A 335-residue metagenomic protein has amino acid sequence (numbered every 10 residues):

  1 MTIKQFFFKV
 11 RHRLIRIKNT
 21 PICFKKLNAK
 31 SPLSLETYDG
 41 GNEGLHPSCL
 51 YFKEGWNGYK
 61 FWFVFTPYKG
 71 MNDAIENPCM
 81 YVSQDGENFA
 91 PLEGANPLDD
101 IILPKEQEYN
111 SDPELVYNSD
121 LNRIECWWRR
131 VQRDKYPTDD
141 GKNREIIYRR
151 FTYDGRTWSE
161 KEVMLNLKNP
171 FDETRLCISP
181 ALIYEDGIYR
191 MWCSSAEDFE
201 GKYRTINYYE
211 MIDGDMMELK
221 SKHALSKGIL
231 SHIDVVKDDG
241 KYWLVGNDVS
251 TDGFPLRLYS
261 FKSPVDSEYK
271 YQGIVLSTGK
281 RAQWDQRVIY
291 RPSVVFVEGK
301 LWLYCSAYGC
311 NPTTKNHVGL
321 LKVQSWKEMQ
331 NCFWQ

Functional and structural regions predicted by a protein language model:
T2-E108, Y117-S179, I183-S231, V236-D285 (+1 more regions): Beta-rich carbohydrate-recognition and catalytic domains
Q286-P292: A short, acidic, amphipathic alpha-helical segment used as a generic capping/interface helix at domain edges
